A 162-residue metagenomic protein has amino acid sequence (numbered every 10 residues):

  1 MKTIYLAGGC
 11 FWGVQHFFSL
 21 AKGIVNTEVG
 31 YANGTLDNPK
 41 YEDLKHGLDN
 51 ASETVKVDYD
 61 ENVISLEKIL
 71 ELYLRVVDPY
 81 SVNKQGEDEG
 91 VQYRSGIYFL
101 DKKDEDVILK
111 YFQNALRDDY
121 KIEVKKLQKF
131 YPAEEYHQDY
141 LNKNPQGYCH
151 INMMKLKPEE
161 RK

Functional and structural regions predicted by a protein language model:
M1-K162: Flexible coil/turn and secondary-structure edge motifs
